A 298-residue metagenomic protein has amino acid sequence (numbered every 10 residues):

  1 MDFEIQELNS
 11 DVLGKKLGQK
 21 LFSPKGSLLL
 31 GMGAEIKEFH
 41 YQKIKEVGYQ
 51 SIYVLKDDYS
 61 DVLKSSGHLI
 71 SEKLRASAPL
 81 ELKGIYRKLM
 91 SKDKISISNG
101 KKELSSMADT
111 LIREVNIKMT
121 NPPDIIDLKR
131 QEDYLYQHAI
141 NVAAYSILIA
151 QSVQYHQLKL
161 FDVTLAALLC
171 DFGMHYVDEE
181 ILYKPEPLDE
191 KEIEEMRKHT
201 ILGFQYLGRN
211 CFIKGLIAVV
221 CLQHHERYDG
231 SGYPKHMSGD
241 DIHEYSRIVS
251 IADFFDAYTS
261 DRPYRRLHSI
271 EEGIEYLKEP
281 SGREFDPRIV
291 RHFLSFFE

Functional and structural regions predicted by a protein language model:
M1-A108, P122, R266-E298: Terminal helices and disordered tails flanking the catalytic cores of nucleotide-processing hydrolases
G18-F22, D124-I126, L182-Y183, H225 (+1 more regions): A short alpha-helix capping/helix-coil boundary motif
G26-L29, D133, E190, G232: Short, contiguous strand/loop micro-motifs
K45, N116-T120, I147, G173 (+3 more regions): Signal for well-folded cores of large energy- and translation-related assemblies
S60-R197, F204-C211, G215-L216: Acidic/His-rich, divalent-metal-binding segments that scaffold phosphate/diphosphate chemistry
L165-V177, L188, I193-Q205, R209-V290: Alpha-helical scaffolding flanking metal-ion-dependent phosphate/phosphodiester catalytic sites
